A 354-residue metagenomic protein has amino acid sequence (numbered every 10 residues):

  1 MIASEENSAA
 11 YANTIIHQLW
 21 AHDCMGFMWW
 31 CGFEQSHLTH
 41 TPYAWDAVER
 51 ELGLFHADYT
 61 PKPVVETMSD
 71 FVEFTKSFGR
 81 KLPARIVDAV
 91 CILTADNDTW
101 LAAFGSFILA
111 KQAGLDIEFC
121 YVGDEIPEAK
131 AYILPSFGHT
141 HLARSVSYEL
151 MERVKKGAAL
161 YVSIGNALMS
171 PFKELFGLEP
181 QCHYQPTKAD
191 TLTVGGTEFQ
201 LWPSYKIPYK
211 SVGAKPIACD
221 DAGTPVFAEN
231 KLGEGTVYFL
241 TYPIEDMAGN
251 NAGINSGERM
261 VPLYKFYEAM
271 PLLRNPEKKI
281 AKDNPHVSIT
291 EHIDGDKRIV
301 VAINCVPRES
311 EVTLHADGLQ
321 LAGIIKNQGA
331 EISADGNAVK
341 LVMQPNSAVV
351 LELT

Functional and structural regions predicted by a protein language model:
M1, C24, P83-C91: Active-site region of glycoside hydrolase catalytic domains
M1-A9, G53-T60, I92-D96, I133-H141: The substrate-binding groove and active-site-proximal loops of carbohydrate-active enzymes, especially glycoside
M1-S36, C219-G223: Catalytic-core region of carbohydrate-active enzymes that cleave or remodel glycosidic bonds
G26-W30, V90-C91, I133, Y161-V162 (+1 more regions): Structural recognition of the beta-strand scaffold that forms the well-ordered cores of secreted hydrolase catalytic
G32-D88: Aromatic-rich peripheral "rim/lid" segments of glycoside hydrolase catalytic domains that contact and position glycan
F107-E128: A short, well-structured beta->alpha microelement
T140-T354: A conserved amphipathic helix/loop scaffold that creates a polar/acidic microenvironment used either to coordinate
